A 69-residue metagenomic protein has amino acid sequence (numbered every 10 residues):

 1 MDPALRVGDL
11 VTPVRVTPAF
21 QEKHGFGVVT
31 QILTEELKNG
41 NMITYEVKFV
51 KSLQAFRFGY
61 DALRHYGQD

Functional and structural regions predicted by a protein language model:
D2-D69: Basic/aromatic-rich interaction segments and small domains that mediate binding to polyanionic partners
